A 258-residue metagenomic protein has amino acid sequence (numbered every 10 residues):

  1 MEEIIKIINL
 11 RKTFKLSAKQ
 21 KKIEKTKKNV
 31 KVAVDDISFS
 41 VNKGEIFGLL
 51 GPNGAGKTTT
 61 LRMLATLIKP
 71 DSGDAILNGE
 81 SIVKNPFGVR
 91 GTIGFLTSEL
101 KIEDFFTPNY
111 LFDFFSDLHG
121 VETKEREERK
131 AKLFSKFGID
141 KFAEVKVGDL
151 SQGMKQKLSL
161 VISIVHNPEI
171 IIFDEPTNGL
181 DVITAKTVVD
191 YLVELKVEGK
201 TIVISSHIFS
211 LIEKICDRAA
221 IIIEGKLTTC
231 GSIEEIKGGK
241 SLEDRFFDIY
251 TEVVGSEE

Functional and structural regions predicted by a protein language model:
G73-K84, V89: Conserved ABC transporter NBD signature motif
D113, D117, K124-F142: Conserved ABC ATPase "signature" region
K146-L150: Conserved ABC ATPase signature
I171-D174: Catalytic Walker B motif of ABC-type/P-loop ATPase nucleotide-binding domains
K186-E198: Helical segment within the ABC ATPase nucleotide-binding domain
C230-G231: ABC ATPase "signature
